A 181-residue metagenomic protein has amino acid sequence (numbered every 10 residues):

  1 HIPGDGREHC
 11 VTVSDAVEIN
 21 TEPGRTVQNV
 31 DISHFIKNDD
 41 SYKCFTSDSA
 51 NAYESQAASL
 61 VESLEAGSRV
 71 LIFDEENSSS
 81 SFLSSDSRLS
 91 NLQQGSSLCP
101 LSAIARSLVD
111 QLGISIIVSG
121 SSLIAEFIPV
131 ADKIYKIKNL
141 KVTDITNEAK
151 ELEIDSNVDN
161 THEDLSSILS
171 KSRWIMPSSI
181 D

Functional and structural regions predicted by a protein language model:
H1-A66, V70, N77-S78: Phosphate-binding glycine-rich loops and their immediate beta-loop-alpha structural context
P3-C10, G120-S121, A125-I128: Flexible, glycine/charged-enriched surface loops at secondary-structure junctions
D48-N51, A103, E148-E151: Short C-terminal domain-edge/linker segments immediately following a structured domain
S63-A105, V109-G113, L123-P129, K133-E148: Conserved P-loop NTPase nucleotide-binding/switch module
S115-V118: Conserved H-loop
K133-D181: Conserved P-loop NTPase
